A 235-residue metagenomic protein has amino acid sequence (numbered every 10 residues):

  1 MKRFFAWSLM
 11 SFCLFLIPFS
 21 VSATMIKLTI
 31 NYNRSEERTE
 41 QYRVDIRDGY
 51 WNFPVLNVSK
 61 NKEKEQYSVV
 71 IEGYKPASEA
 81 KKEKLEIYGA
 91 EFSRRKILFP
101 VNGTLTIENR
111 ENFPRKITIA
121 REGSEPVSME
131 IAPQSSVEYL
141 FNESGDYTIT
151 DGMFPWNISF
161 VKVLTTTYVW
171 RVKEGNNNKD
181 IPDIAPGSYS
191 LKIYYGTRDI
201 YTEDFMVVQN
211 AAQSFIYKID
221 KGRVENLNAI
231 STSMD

Functional and structural regions predicted by a protein language model:
M1-L9: Bacterial N-terminal signal peptides that target proteins for export
S8-I17: Bacterial N-terminal signal peptides
P18-A23: Boundary at the C-terminal end of the N-terminal hydrophobic targeting segment
T24-E37, V44, D48, E65-S68 (+2 more regions): Extracellular/periplasmic metallocenter environments
L56-N61: Short consensus segments that form the blades of beta-propeller domains, in both extracellular/periplasmic
K75-T104: N-terminal edge beta-strand
E108-E111: Asparagine-centered strand-capping/turn motif at beta-strand->loop junctions
P114-A120: Short, Lys/Arg- and Gly-enriched loop/turn segments at beta-strand edges
